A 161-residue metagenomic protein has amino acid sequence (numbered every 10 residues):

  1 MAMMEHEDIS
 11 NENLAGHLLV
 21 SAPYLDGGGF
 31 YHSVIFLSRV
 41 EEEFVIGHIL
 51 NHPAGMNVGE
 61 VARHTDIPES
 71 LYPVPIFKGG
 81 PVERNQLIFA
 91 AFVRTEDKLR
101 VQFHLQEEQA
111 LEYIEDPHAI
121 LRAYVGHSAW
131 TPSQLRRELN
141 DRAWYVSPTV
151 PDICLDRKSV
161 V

Functional and structural regions predicted by a protein language model:
A2-Q109, H127-T131, Y145, P151: A cross-family signal for N-terminal binding/gating loops and helix N-caps that shape access to the active site
E115, I120-H127, P132-E138, R142: Conserved, well-structured core segments that form or line functional sites
D152-D156: A short acidic, often aromatic-flanked loop/helix-cap motif at beta-alpha or helix-coil junctions that lines enzyme
K158-V160: Conserved small/polar residues in nucleotide/adenosyl-binding loops
